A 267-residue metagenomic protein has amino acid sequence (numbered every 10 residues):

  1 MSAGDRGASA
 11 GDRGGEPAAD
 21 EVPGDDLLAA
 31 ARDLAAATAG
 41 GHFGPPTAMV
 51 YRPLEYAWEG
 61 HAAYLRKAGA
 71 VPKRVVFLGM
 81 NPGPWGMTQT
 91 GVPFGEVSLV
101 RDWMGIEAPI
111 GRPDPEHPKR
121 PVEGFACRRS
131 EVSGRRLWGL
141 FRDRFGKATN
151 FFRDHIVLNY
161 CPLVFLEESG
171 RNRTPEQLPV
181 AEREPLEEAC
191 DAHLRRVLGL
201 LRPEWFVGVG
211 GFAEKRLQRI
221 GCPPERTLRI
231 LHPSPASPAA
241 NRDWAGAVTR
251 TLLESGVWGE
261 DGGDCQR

Functional and structural regions predicted by a protein language model:
M1-A19, G262-Q266: Intrinsically disordered, low-complexity terminal tails and inter-domain linkers enriched for S/T/G/P/D/E
E21-W205, E214-K215, I220-G221, L228 (+2 more regions): A polyanion-binding, active-site-adjacent surface
G211: Flexible loop residues that form catalytic and substrate-binding hotspots at small-molecule/glycan-binding clefts
C222-P223, C265: Charge-dense, helix-prone N-terminal extensions
H232: Active-site glycine-centered loops adjacent to acidic/histidine catalytic or metal-binding residues that shape
W244: Loop-rich non-cytosolic ectodomains and luminal regions
